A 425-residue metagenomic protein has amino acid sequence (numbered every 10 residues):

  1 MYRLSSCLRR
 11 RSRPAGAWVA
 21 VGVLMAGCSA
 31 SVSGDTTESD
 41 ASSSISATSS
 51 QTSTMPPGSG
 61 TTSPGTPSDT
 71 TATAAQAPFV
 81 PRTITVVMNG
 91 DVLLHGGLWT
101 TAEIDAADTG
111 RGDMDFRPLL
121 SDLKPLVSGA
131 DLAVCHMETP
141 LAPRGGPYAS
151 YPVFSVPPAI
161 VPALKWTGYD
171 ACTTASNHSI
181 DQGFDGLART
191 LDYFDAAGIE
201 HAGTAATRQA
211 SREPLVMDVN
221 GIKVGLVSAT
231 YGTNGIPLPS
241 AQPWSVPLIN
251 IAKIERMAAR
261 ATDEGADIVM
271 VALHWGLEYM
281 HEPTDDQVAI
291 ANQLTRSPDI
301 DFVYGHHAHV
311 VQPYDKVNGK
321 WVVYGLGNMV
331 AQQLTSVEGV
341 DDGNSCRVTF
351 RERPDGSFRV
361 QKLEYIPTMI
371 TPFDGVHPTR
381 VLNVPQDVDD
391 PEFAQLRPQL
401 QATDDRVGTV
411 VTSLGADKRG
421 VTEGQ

Functional and structural regions predicted by a protein language model:
M1-A26: Sec-dependent bacterial lipoprotein signal peptides
Y2-L8, S29, M55, G60 (+1 more regions): Acidic, metal/ion-coordinating pockets
A17-G22, V32, S43, S49: Short stretches within intrinsically disordered, low-complexity N-terminal or propeptide regions
C28-E38: Bacterial lipoprotein signal-peptidase II cleavage site
T37-A41, S46-A47, T412, T422: Intrinsically disordered, low-complexity segments enriched in small/polar and acidic residues
D40-T62: Juxtamembrane proline-rich low-complexity "stalk" or linker regions positioned immediately after a signal peptide
